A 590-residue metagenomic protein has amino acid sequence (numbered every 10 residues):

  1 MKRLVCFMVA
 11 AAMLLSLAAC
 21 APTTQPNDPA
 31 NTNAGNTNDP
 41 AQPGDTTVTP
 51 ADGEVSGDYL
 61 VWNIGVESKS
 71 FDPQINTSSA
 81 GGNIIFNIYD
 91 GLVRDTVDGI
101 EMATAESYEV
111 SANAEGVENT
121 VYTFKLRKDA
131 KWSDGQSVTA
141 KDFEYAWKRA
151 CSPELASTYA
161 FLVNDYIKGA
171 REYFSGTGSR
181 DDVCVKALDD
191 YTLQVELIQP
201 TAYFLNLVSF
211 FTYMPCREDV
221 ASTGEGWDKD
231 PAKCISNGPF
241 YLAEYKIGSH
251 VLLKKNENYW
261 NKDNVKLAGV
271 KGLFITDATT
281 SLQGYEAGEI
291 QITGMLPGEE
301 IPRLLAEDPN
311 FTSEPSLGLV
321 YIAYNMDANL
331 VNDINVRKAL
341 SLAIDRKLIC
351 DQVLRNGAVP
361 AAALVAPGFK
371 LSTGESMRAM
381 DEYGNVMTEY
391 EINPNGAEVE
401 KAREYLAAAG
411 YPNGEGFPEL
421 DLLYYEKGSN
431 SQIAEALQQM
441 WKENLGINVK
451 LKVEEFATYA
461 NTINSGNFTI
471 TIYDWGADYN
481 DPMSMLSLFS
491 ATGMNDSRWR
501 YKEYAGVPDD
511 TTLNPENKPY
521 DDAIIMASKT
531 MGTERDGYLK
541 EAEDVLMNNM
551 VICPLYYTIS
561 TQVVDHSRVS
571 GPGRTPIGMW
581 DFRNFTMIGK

Functional and structural regions predicted by a protein language model:
C20-P29: Bacterial lipoprotein signal-peptidase II cleavage site
V61, T139-A146, D190-E196, G238-P239 (+6 more regions): Alpha-helical secondary-structure segments
N63-E115, I235: N-terminal lobe/hinge region of extracytoplasmic solute-binding protein
D98, E172, R180-D182, D190-Y191 (+4 more regions): Gly/Pro-rich hinge or "lid" segments in bacterial periplasmic/extracellular proteins
S107-L162, A287, L330-N332: Aromatic- and charge-enriched surface segment that lines or borders ligand/interaction sites
A243-K254, K271-A328, D351-V353: Extracellular/periplasmic solute-recognition and catalytic clefts
K254, N332-Q439, E443, E541 (+1 more regions): Append "and occasionally in soluble cytosolic enzymes with long acidic Gly/Pro-rich linkers
A343-E375, G428-Q438, I463-K590: Detector for C-terminal structural segments
